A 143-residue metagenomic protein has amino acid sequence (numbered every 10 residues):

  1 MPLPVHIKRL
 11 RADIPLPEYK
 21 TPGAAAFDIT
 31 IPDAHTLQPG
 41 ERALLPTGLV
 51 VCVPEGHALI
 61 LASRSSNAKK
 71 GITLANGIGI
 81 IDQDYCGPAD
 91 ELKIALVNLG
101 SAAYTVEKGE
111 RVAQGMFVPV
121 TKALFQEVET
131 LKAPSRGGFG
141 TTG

Functional and structural regions predicted by a protein language model:
M1-G143: DUTPase catalytic domain/fold
